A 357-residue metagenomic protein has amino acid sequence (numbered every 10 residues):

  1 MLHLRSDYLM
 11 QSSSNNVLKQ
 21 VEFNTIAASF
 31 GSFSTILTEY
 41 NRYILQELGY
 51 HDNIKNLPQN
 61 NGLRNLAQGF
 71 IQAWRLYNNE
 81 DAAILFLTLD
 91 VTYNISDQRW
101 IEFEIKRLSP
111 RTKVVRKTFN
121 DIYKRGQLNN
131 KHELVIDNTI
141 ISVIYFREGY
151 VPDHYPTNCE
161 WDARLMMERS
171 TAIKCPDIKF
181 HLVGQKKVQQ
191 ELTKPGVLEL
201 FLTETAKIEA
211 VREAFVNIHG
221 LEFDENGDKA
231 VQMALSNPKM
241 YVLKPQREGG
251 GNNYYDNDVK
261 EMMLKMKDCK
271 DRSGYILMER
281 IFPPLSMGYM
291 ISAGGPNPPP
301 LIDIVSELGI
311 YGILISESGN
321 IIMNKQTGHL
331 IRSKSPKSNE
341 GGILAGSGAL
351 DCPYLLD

Functional and structural regions predicted by a protein language model:
M1-M10: Extended, Lys/Arg-enriched charged tracts that mediate electrostatic binding to polyanionic substrates
L9-N15, N24-L356: Domain-scale recognition of functional cores that engage charged ligands
